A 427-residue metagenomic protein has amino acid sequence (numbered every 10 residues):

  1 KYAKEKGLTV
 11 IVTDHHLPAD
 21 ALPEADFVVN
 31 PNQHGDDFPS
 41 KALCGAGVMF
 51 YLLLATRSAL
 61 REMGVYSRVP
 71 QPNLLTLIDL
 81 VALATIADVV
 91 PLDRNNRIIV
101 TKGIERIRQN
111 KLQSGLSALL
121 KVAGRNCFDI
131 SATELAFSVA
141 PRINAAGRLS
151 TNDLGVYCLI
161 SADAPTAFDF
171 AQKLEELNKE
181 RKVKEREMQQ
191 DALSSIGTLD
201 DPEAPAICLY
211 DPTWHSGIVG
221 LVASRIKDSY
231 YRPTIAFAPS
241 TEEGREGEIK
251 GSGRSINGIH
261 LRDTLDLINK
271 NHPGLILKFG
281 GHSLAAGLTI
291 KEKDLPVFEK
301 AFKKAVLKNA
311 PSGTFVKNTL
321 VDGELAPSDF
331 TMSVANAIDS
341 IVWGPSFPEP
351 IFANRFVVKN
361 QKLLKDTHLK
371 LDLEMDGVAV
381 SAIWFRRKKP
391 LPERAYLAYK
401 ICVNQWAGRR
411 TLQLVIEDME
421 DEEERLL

Functional and structural regions predicted by a protein language model:
K1-P23, V28-P31, E187-S195, K227 (+1 more regions): N-terminal small/polar loop signature for handling phosphorylated ligands or for N-terminal nucleophile
K6-G7, S58-D294, K300, L320 (+2 more regions): Hydrophobic helix-and-loop "lid/oligomerization" segment in the mid-to-C-terminal part of catalytic domains
H15-P18, F27, N32-H34, P212-T213 (+2 more regions): Short, ordered loop/turn segments at secondary-structure junctions
E24-V65, L74-L83, G281: Short alpha-helices
L265, D376-P390: Beta-strand/loop nucleic-acid-binding surfaces
D294-K300, R394-L427: OB-fold single-stranded nucleic acid-binding module
V316-V380: Accessory interdomain/linker segments of ATP-dependent helicases and helicase-like nucleic-acid enzymes that mediate
N360-K365, W384-K389, C402-Q413: Single-stranded nucleic-acid-binding OB-fold domains
